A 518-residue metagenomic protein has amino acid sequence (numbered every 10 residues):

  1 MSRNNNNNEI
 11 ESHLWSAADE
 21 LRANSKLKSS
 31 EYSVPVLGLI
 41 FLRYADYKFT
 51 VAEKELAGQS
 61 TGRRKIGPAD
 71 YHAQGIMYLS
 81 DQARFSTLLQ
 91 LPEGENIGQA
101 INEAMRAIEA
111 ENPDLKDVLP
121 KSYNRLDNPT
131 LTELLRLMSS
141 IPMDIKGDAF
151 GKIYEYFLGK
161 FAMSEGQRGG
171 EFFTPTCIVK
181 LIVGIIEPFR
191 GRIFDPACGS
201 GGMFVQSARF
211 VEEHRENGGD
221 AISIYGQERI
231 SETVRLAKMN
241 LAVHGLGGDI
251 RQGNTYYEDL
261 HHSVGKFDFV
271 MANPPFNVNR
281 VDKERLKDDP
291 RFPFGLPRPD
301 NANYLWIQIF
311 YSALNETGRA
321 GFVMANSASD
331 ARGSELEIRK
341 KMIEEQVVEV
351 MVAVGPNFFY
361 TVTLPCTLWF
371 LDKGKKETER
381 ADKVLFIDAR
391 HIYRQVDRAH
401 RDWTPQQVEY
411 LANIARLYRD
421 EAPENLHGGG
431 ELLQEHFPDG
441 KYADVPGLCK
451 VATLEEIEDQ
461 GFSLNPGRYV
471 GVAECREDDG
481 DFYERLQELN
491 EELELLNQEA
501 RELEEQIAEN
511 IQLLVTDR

Functional and structural regions predicted by a protein language model:
M1-F189, D249-S263, A353-N357, E379-R394 (+1 more regions): Non-catalytic, mostly N-terminal accessory regions of nucleic-acid modification and defense proteins
S29-Y32, V36-F41, V234, K238 (+1 more regions): Conserved Class I SAM-dependent methyltransferase catalytic core
Y32, F267, R291, N301-A302 (+9 more regions): Active-site lining segments that contact anionic ligands and/or coordinate catalytic metals
R43-L56, F161, V211, R215 (+4 more regions): A generic secondary-structure signal for well-formed alpha-helical elements
R168-A272, N277-V281, L286-P293, Y304 (+3 more regions): Conserved S-adenosyl-L-methionine
E212, A242, P275, N315 (+12 more regions): Hydrophobic alpha-helix feature that most strongly marks membrane-spanning transmembrane helices and their immediate
V264-K266, L364-L371, H400-Q406: Short, surface-exposed amphipathic charged segments that create phosphate/polyanion-binding patches used for binding
V281-N301, N326-S334, G355-T361, K376 (+3 more regions): Short, contiguous acidic/charged loop-to-helix segments that flank catalytic cores in large enzymes
